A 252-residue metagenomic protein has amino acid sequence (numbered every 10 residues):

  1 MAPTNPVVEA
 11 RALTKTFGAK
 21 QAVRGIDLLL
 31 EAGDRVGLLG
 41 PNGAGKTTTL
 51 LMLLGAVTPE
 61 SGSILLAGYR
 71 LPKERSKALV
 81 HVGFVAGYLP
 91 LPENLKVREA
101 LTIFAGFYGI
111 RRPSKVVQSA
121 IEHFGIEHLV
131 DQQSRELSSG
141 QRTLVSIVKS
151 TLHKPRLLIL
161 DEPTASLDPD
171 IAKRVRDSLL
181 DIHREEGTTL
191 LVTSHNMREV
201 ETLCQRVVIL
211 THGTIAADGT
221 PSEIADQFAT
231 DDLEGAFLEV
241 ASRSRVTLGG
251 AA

Functional and structural regions predicted by a protein language model:
T102, G106-L129: Conserved ABC ATPase "signature" region
Q133-L137: Conserved ABC ATPase signature
K154: Conserved catalytic motifs of ABC-family nucleotide-binding domains
L158-E162: Catalytic Walker B motif of ABC-type/P-loop ATPase nucleotide-binding domains
K173-E185: Helical segment within the ABC ATPase nucleotide-binding domain
D218-G219: ABC ATPase "signature
